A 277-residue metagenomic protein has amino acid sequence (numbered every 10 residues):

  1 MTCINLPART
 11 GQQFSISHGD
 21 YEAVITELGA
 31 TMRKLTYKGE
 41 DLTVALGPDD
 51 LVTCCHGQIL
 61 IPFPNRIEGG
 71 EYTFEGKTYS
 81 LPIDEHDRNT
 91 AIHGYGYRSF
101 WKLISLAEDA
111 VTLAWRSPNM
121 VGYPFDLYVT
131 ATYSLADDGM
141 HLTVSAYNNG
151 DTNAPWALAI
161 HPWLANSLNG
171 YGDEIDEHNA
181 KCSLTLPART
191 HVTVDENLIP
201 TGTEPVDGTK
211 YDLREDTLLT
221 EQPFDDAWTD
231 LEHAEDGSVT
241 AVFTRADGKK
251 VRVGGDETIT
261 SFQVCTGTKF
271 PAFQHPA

Functional and structural regions predicted by a protein language model:
M1-L81, V239-I259: Beta-strand-rich N-terminal accessory domains
C3-I4, A8, S17, I83-D137: Extended, loop-rich substrate-binding clefts of extracytoplasmic carbohydrate-active enzymes
L6-R9, T26-L28, F63-N65, G94-R98 (+3 more regions): Short solvent-exposed loop/turn micro-motifs enriched in small/polar/acidic residues
I16, A23, S117-L164, L168-Y171: Acidic, contiguous internal or C-terminal segments within carbohydrate-active enzymes that form a structured patch used
D50-Q58, I83-D87, T112-P118, Q222-D225: Short Pro/Gly-enriched beta-strand edge/turn motifs at strand-loop
T73-K77, I104-V111, S134-G139, D176 (+2 more regions): A short, structured loop/turn motif at beta-sheet edges
A165, N169-T258: Active-site/ligand-binding surface loops and adjacent short beta/alpha elements that line catalytic pockets across
K249-A277: Active-site pocket scaffolds in enzymes
